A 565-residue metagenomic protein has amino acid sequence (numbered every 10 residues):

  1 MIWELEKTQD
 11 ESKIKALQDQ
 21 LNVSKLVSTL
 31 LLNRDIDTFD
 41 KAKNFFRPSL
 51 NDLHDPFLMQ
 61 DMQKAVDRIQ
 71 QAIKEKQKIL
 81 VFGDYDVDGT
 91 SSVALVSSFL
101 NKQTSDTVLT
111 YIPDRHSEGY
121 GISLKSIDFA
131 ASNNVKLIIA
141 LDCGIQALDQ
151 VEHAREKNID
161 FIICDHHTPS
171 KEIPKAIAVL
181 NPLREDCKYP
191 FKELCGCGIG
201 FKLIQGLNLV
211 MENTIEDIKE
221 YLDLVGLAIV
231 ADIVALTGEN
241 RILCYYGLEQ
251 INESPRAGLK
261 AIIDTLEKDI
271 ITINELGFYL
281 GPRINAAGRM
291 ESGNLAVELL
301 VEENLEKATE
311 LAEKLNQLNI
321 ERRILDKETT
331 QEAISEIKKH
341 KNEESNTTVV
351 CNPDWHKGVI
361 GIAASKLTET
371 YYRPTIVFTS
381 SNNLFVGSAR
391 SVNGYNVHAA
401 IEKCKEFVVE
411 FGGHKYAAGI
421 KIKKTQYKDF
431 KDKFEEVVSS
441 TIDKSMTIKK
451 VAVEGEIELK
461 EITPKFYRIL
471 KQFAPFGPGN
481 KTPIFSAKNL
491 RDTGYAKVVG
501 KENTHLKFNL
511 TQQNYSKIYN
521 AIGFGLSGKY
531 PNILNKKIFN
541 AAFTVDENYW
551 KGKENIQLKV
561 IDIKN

Functional and structural regions predicted by a protein language model:
I2, E6-L137, E156-N158, L209-D432 (+4 more regions): Hydrophobic helix-and-loop "lid/oligomerization" segment in the mid-to-C-terminal part of catalytic domains
Q70-Q71, T168-N181, K339, L510-Y515: Acidic-glycine-rich active-site phosphate/pyrophosphate-binding loop
K74-E75, K307-L311, L318-V350, K403-N565: Mid-to-C-terminal polyanion-binding domains and interfaces
L95, E172-N213, I218-V230: Short alpha-helices
Y111, L141, C164-H166, L180-P182 (+1 more regions): Generic beta-sheet signal
H116-E118, A147, H167-E172, D186-C187 (+1 more regions): Short gly/pro/ser/thr-enriched loop/turn and capping motifs at secondary-structure boundaries
K136, I177, N540: Conserved acidic residues
D142-R155: Active-site core of PLP-dependent enzymes with the aminotransferase class I/II
